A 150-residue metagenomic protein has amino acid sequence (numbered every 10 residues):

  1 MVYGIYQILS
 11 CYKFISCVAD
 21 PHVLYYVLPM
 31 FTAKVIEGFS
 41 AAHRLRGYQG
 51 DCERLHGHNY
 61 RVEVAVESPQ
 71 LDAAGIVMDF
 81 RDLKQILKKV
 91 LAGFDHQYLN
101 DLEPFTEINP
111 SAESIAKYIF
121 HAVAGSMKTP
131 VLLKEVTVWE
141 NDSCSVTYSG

Functional and structural regions predicted by a protein language model:
Y26-G150: Charge-rich, low-complexity N-terminal segments
